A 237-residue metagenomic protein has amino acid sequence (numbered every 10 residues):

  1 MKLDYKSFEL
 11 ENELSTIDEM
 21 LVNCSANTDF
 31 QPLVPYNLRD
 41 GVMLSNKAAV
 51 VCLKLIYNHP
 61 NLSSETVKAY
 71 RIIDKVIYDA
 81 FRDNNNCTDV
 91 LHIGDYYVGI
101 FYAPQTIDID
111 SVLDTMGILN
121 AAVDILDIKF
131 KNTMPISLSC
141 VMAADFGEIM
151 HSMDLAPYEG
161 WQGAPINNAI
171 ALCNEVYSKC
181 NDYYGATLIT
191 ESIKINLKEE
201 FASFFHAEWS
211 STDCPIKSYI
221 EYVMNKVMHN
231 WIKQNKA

Functional and structural regions predicted by a protein language model:
M1-D40, N181-A237: Intrinsically disordered, glycine/charged-rich C-terminal tails and inter-domain linkers that flank nucleotidyl cyclase
K2-E13, L55-N58, G99-P104, C140-F146 (+1 more regions): Short low-complexity stretches enriched in small and charged residues
L14-C24, E65-Y70, I109-T115, L155-E159: A generic short-segment signal for beta-strand/edge and adjacent turn/coil regions
E19-M20, A26-N27, R82-C87, V141: Short secondary-structure boundary segments
T28-P32, K68-R71, V76-D79, L119-D124 (+1 more regions): A short linear-motif detector with a strong N-terminal bias
P32-D114: Catalytic NTP-binding/metal-coordinating core of nucleotidyl cyclase/transferase enzymes
Q105-N225: Catalytic beta-strand-to-alpha-helix segment of the class III nucleotidyl cyclase homology domain
